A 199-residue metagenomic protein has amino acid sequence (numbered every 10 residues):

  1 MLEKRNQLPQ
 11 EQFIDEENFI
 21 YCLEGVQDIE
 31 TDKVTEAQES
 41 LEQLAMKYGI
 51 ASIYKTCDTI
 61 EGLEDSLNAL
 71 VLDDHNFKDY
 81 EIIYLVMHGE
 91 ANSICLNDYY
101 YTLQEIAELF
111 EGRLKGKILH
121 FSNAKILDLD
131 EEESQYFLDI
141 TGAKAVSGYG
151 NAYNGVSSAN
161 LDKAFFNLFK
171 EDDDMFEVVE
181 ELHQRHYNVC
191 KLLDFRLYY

Functional and structural regions predicted by a protein language model:
L2-K78, I118-S122, L138-K144: A domain-level signal for caspase-like cysteine endopeptidase catalytic cores and their zymogen-processing architecture
I20, I94, D194-F195: Hydrophobic beta-strand positions in blades of beta-propellers and related beta-sheet-rich domains
V26-D28, E90, I126, Y153: Conserved beta-strand elements of beta-rich interaction domains across eukaryotes, especially beta-propellers
Q38, I106, E131-S134: Leucine-rich repeat
T56-D128: Catalytic-core segments of thiol-dependent peptidases
L127-Y199: Active-site-proximal C-terminal subdomain of hydrolase catalytic domains
